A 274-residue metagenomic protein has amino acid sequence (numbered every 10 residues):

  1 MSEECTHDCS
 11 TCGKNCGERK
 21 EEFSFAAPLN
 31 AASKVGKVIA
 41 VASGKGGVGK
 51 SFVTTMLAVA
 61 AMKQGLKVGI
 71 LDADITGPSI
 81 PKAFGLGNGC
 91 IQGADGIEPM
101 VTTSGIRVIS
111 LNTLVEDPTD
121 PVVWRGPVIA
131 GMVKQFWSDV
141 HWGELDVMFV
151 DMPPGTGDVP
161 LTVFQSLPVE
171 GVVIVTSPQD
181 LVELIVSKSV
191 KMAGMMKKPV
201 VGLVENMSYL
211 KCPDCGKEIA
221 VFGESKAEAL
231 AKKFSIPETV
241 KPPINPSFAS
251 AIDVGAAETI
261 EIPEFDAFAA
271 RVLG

Functional and structural regions predicted by a protein language model:
M1-F23, V190-G274: C-terminal lobe/tail of nucleotide-utilizing enzymes
N30-G36: Phosphate-binding P-loop
V35, G46, D72, I80 (+7 more regions): Residue-level signature of catalytic and energy-coupling elements of molecular machines, predominantly ATP/GTP-dependent
K37-I75, V190, M196: Walker A/P-loop phosphate-binding motif and the immediately C-terminal alpha-helix
K67-V68, A73-P118, A130: Phosphate-binding loop that captures ATP/GTP phosphates
I109, M152, Q165, V201 (+1 more regions): Glycine-rich phosphate-binding loops of nucleotide-dependent enzymes
V115-V163: Phosphate-binding/switch loop-helix module in NTP-utilizing enzymes
G143-V150, T156, P168-S189: Conserved Switch II/interswitch segment of TRAFAC-class P-loop GTPases
